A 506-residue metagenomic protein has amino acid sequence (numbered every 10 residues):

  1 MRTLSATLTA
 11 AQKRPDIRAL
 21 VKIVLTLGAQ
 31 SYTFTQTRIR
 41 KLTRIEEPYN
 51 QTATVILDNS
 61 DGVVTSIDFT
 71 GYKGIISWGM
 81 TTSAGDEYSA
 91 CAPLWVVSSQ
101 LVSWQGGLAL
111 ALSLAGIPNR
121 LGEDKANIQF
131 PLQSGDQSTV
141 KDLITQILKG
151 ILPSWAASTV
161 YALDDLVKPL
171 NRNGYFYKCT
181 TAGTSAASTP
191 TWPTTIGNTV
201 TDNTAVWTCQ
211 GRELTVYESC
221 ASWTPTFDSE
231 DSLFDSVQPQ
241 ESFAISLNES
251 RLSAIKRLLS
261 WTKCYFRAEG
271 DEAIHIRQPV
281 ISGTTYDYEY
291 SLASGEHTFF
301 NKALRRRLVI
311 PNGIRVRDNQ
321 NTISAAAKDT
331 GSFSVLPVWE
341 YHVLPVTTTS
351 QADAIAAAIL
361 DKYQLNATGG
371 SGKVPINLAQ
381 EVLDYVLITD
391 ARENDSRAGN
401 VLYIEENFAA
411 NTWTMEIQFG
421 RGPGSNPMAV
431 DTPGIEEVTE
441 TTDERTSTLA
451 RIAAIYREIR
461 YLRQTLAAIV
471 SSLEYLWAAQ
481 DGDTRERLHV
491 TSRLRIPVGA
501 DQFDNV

Functional and structural regions predicted by a protein language model:
M1-R14, Q105-G106, A111-L114, K125-F130 (+2 more regions): Acidic, low-complexity/disordered segments
M1-S138, G150-L152, F243-S246, K256-K263 (+3 more regions): Assembly/oligomerization scaffold segments
S66-T82, S158-L170, L378-D390: Short coil-to-beta transition motif at edge beta-strands of beta-rich domains
Y88, V102-S154, G211-R305, T349 (+3 more regions): Charged- and aromatic-enriched interaction segments used to assemble and dock large macromolecular complexes
A90-L101, Y175-T181, S396-N407: Short beta-strand-centered aromatic/proline hotspots
S103-A109, T195-T208, R306-P311, A410-N411: Extracellular interaction modules
L110-L112, D202-G211, I276, M415-F419: Generic detector of short, aliphatic-rich beta-strand segments that form the cores of beta-sheets in diverse domain
P153-E213: Tryptophan-rich substrate-binding surfaces of secreted polymer-degrading and adhesive proteins
